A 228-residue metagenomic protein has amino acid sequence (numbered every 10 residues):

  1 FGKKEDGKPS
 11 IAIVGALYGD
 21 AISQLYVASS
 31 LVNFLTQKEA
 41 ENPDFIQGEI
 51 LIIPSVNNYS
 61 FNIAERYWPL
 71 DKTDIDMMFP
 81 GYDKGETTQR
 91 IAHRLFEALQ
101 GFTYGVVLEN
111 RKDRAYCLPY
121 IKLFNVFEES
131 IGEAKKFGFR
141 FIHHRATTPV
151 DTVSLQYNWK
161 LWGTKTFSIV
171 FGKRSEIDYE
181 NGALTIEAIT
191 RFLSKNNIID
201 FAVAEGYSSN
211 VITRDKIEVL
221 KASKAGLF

Functional and structural regions predicted by a protein language model:
F1-F228: Structured catalytic-domain cores with a bias toward divalent-metal coordination
